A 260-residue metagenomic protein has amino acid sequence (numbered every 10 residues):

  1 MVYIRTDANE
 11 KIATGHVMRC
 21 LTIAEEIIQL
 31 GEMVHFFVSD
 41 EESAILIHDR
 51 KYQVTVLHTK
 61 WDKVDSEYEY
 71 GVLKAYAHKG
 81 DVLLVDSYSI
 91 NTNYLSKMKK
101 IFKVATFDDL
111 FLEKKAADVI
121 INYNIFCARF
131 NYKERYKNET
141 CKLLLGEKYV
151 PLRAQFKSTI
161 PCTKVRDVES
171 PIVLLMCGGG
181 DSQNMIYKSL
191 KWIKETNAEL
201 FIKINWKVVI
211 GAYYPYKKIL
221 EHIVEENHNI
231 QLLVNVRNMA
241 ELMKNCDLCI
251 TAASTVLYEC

Functional and structural regions predicted by a protein language model:
M1-Y3: Extreme N-terminal starter segment of soluble prokaryotic enzymes
R5-T14, R19-E26, S39-E139, L143: Active-site and donor-binding regions of nucleotide-sugar-utilizing enzymes
T14, R237-C260: A donor-sugar binding/catalytic signature common to diverse glycosyltransferases and related nucleotide-sugar
I23-E32, W192-L200: A short, Lys/Arg-enriched amphipathic alpha-helix followed by its capping loop at the start of a domain
E32-D40, N205-A212: Short internal beta-strands
D65-V72, N93, Y216-I219, R237-E241 (+1 more regions): Short acidic active-site motifs
A116-N184, K218: A nucleotide-sugar donor-handling region in carbohydrate enzymes
I160-P161, D167-C246: Donor-nucleotide binding loops and adjacent catalytic segments primarily of GT-B fold Leloir glycosyltransferases
